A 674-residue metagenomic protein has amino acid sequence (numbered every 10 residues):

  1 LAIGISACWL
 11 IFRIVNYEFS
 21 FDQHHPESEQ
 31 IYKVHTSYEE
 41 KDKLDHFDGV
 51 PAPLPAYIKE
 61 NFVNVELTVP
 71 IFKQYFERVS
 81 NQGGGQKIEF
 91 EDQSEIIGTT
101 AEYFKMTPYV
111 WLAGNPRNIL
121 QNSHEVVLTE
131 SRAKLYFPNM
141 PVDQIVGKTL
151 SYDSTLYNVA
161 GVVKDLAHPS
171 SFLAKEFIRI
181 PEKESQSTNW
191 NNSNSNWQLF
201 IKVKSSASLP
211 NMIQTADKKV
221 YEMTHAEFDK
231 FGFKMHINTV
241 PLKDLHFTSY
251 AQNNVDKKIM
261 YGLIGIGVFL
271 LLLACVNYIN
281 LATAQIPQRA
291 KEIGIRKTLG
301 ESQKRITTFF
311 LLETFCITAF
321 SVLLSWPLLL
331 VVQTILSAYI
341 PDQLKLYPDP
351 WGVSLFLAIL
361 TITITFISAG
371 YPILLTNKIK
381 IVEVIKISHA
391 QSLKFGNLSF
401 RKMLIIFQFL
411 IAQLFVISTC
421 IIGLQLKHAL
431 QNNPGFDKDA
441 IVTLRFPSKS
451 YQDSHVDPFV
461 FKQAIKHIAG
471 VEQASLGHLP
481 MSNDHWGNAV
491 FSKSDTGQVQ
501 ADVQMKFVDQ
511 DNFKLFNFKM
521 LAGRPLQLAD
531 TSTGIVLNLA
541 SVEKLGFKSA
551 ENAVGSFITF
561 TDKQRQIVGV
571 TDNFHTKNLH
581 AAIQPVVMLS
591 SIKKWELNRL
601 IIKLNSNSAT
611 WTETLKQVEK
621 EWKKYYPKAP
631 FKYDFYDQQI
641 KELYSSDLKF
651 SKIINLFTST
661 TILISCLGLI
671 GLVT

Functional and structural regions predicted by a protein language model:
L1-A2, S249, A282-F315, A319 (+1 more regions): Alpha-helical transmembrane segments of integral membrane proteins
L1-V15, D256-K291, A319, F400-Q425 (+1 more regions): Hydrophobic alpha-helical transmembrane segments of multi-pass inner-membrane transport and secretion
I11-R78, F90, N192-K202, S206 (+3 more regions): Membrane-proximal extracellular/periplasmic loop immediately following the first transmembrane helix
E18, V34, I58, T68 (+24 more regions): Generic structural signal for small/hydrophobic residues in well-ordered secondary structure, especially within
H25, A207, K219-F269, P287-Q288 (+4 more regions): Membrane-helix entry/capping segments
T100-A113, V126-V255, V460-E642, S646: Mid-to-C-terminal secondary-structure elements that act as membrane-proximal/extracytoplasmic interface segments
S154-L156, K183, W190-S193, A216-M223 (+9 more regions): Hydrophobic alpha-helices of bacterial signal-transduction systems
N433-G435, M481-S482, S591-K593, T661-I664: AMP-binding (ANL) adenylation modules
